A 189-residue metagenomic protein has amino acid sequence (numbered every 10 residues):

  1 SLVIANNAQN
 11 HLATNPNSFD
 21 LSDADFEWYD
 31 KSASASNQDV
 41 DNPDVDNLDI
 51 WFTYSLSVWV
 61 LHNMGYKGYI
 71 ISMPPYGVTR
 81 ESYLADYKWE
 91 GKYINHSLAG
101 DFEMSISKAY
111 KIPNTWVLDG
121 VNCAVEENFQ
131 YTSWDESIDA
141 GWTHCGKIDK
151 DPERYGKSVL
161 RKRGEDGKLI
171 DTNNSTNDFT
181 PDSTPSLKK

Functional and structural regions predicted by a protein language model:
S1-K189: Intrinsically disordered, low-complexity linkers and terminal tails enriched in Ser/Thr/Pro/Gly with interspersed basic
